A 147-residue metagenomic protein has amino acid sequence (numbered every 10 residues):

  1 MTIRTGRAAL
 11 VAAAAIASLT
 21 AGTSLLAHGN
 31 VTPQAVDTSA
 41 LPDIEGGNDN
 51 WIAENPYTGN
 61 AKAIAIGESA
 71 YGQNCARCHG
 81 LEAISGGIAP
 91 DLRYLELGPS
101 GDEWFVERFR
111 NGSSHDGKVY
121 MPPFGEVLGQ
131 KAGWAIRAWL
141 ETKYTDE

Functional and structural regions predicted by a protein language model:
T2-A12: Bacterial N-terminal signal peptides that target proteins for export
V11-T20: Bacterial N-terminal signal peptides
G22-S24: N-terminal signal peptide c-region/cleavage motif recognized by signal peptidases
A27-V36, G86-Y94, N111-Y144: Axial heme c-ligation environment in periplasmic c-type cytochrome domains
A35-A70: Electrostatic cytochrome c docking/interface patches
I64-I66, G80-R110: Gly/Gly-Pro-rich "capping" loops immediately C-terminal to redox-active cysteine motifs in periplasmic/lumenal
G67, Y71-L81, F105, M121 (+1 more regions): The canonical Cys-X-X-Cys-His
A70, T145-E147: Short sequence/structural segments immediately N-terminal
